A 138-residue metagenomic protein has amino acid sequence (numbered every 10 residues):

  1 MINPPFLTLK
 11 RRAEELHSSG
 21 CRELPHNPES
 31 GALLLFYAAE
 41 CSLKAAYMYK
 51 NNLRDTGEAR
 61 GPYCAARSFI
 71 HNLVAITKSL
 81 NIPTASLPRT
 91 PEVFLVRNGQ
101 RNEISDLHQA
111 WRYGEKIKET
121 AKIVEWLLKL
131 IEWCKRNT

Functional and structural regions predicted by a protein language model:
M1-T138: Terminal alpha-helical segments
